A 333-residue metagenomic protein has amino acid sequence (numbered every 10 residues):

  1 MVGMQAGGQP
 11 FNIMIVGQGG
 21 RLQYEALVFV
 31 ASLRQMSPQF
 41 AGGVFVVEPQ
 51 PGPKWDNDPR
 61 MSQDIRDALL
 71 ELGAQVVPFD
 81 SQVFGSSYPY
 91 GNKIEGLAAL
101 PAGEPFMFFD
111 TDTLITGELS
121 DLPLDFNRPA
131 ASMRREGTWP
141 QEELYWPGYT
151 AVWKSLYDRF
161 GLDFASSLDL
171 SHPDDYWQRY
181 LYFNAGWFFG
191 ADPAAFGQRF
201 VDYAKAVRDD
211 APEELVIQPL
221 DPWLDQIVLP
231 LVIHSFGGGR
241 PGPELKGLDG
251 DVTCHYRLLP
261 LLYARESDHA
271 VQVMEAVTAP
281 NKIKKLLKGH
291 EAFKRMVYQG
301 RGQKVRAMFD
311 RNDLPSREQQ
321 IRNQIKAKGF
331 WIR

Functional and structural regions predicted by a protein language model:
M1-V83, A102, L220, Y298-R333: N-terminal anchoring/stem segment of glycosyltransferases
V2-N12, Q18, D169-L181, G186 (+1 more regions): A glycosyltransferase accessory/donor-loop signature
Y24-L27, A31, G91, E95 (+1 more regions): A structural signal for well-ordered alpha-helical segments within the folded catalytic domains of diverse enzymes
F84-N92: A short, glycine-/small-residue-rich helix N-cap motif at loop->alpha-helix starts within glycosyltransferase
P105-F106: Short aromatic/hydrophobic "clamp" motif used to bind/position activated sugar donors
D110-L114: The conserved acidic donor/metal-binding loop of glycosyltransferases
I115-V152: Conserved donor-nucleotide/metal-binding helix-loop-beta segment in metal-dependent transferases, i.e., the alpha-helix
P140-A191: Extended catalytic-interface subdomain
